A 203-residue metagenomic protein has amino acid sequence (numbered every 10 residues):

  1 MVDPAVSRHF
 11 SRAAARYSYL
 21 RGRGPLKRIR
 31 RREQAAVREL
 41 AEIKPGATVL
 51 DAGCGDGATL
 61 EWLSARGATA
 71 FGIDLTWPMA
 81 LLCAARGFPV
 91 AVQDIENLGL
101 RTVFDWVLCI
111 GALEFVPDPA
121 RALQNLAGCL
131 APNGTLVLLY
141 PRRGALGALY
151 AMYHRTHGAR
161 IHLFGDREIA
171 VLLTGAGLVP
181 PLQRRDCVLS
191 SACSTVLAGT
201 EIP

Functional and structural regions predicted by a protein language model:
M1-E42, A145: Conserved class I S-adenosyl-L-methionine
D56-N97: Class I SAM-dependent methyltransferase SAM/SAH-binding core
L108: A conserved beta-strand element that flanks and buttresses the S-adenosyl-L-methionine
A120-P132: A short glycine-rich, Lys/Arg-flanked "PGG" loop and its adjoining helix->strand segment in the class I
G134-Y140: Conserved beta-strand signature within the Rossmann-like core of class I S-adenosyl-L-methionine
R142-R160: Short, glycine-/aromatic-enriched active-site segment of Class I SAM-dependent methyltransferases
I161-A176: Short alpha-helix
L178-L189: Conserved S-adenosyl-L-methionine
